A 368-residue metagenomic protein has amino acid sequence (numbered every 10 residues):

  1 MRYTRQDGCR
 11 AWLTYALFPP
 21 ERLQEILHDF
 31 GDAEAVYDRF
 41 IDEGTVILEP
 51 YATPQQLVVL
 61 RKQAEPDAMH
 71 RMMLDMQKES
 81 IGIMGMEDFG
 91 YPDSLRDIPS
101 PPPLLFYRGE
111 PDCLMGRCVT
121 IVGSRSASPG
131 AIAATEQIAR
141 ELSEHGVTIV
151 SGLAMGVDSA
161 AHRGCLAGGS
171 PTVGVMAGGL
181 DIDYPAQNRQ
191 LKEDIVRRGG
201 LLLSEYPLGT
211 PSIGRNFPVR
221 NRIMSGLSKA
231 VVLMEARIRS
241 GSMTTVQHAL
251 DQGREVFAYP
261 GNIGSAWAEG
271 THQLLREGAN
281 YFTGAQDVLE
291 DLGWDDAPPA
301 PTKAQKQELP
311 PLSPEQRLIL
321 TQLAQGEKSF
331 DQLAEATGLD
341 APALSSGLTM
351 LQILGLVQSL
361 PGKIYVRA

Functional and structural regions predicted by a protein language model:
M1-F89, A258, F330, L354-L356 (+1 more regions): Short, small/acidic-rich helices and loops at N termini and domain boundaries of DNA replication/processing enzymes
M1-R5, L74-Q77, I83-A368: Glycine-biased, small-residue-rich flexible motifs in mid-sequence functional cores and linkers
